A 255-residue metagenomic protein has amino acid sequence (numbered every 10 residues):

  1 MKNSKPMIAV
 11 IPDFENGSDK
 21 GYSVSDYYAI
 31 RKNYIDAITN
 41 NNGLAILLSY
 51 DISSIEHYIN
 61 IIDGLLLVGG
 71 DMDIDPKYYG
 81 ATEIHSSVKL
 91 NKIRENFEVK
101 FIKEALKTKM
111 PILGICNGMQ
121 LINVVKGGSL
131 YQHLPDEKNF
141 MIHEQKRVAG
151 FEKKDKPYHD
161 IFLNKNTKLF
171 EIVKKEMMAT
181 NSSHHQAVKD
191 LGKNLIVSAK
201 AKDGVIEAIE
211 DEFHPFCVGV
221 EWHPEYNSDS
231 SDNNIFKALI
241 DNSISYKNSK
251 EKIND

Functional and structural regions predicted by a protein language model:
M1-L113, V124-V125, P135-I172, M177 (+4 more regions): N-terminal beta1-alpha1 cap of cysteine-dependent amidohydrolase-like domains
C116: Conserved G/P- and acidic residue-centered "switch" motifs that form tight phosphate/ATP-binding loops in soluble
M119-I122: Hydrophobic, aromatic-enriched interface-forming segments
G127-Y131: Post-Walker A helix-loop "phosphate-sensing" segment adjacent to the P-loop in P-loop NTPases
V218-E221: Active-site-proximal beta-strand elements of phosphoester/diester hydrolases
